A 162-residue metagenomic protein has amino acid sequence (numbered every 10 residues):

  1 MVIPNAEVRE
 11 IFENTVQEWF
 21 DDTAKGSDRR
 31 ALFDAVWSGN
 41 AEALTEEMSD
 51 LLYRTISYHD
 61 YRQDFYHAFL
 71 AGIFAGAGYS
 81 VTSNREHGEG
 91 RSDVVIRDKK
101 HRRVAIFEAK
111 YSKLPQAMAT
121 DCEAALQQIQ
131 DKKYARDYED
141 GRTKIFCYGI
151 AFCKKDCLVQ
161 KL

Functional and structural regions predicted by a protein language model:
M1-K133, C157-L162: Extended alpha-helical interface modules used as scaffolds for assembling large macromolecular complexes
D137, G141-L162: Domain-level recognition of nuclease-like catalytic cores that cleave nucleotide substrates
